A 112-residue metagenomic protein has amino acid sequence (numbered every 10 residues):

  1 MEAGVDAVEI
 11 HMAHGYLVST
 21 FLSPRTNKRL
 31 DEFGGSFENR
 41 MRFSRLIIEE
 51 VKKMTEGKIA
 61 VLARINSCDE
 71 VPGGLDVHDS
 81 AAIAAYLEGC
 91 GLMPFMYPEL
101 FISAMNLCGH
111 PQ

Functional and structural regions predicted by a protein language model:
M1-Q112: Flavin-dependent oxidoreductase catalytic cores
